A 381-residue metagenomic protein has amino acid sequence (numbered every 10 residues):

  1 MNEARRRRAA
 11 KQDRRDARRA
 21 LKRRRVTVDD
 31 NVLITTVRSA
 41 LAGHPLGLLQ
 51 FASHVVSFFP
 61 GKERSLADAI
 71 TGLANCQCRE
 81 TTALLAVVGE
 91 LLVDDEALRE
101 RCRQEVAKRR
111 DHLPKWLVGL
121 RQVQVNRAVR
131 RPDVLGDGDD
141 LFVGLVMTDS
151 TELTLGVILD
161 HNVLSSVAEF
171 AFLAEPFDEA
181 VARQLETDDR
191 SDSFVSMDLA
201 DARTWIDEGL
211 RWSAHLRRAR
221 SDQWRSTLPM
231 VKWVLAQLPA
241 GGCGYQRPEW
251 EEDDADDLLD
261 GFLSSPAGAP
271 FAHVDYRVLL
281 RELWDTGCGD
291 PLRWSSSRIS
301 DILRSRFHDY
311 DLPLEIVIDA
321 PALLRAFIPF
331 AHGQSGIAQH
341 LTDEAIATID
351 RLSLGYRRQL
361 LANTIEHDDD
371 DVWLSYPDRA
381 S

Functional and structural regions predicted by a protein language model:
M1-S381: Non-catalytic terminal/accessory regions
